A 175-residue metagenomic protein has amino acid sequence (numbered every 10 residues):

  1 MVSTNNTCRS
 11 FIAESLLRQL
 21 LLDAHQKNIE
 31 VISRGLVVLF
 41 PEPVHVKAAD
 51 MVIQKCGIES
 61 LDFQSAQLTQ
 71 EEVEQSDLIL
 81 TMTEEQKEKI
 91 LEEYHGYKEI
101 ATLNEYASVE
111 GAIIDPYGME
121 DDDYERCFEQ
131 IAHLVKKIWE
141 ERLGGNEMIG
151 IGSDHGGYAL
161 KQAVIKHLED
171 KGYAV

Functional and structural regions predicted by a protein language model:
M1-Q75: Conserved active-site segments centered on acidic
S3, M82-T83: Glycine-rich, N-terminal phosphate-binding loop of Rossmann-like dinucleotide-binding domains
F11, E74, E88-K89, Q162: Alpha-helical elements of the RecA-like P-loop NTPase motor core of helicases
L16, K89-E92, A159-L160: Phosphate- and divalent-cation-binding pockets in alpha/beta enzyme and binding domains that engage nucleotide-derived
L21-N28, H95-K98, L168-A174: Short helix-capping segments at alpha-helix termini
S76-D77, G172: Short, well-ordered alpha-helix to beta-strand connector turns
L78, E84-N146: Phosphate-binding/catalytic loops
E147-V175: Non-catalytic terminal and connector segments of soluble metabolic enzymes
